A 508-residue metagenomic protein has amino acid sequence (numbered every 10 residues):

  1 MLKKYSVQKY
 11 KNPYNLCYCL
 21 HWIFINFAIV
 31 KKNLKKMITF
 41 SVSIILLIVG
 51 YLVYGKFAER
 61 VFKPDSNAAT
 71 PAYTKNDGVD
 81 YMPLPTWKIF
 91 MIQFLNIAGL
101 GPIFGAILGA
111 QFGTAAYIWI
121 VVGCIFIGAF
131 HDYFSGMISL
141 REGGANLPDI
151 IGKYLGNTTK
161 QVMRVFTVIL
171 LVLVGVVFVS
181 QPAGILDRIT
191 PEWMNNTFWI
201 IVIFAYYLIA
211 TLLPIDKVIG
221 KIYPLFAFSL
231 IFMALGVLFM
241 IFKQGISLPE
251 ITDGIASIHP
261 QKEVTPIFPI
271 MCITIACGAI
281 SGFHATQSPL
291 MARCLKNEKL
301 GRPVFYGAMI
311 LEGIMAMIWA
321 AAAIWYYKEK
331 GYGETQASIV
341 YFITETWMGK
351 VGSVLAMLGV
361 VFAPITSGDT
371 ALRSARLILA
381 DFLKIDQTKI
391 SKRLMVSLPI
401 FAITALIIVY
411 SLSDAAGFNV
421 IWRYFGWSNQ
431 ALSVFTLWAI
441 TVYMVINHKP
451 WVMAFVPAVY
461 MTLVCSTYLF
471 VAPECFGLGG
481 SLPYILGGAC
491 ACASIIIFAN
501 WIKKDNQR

Functional and structural regions predicted by a protein language model:
N33-L34, L46-I103, I270, N297-L300: Membrane-interface "cap" regions at the ends of multi-pass membrane proteins
M37-G55, G109-S139, P148, S353 (+1 more regions): Extracellular loop-to-transmembrane helix junctions
L46-L47, F94, I127-G143, L147-L212 (+3 more regions): Helix-loop-helix module between adjacent transmembrane segments
K56-M82, G105-G109, T114, F130-T159 (+4 more regions): Flexible loop linkers connecting adjacent transmembrane helices in multi-pass alpha-helical membrane transporters
L84-G101, L238-I246, I255-W319, L358-S367: Hydrophobic, membrane-embedded alpha-helices of multi-pass small-molecule transporters
G136, I241-T252, K299, Y306-F342 (+1 more regions): Extracellular/periplasmic helix-exit of transmembrane alpha-helices
K160-Q161, T197-I201, G307-A316, A323-G331 (+3 more regions): Loop-to-transmembrane helix boundary motifs in multi-pass membrane proteins
G175-I201, A210-T211, L230-I258, Y443-W451 (+1 more regions): Hydrophobic alpha-helical segments and their helix-loop junctions in multi-pass secondary transporters
